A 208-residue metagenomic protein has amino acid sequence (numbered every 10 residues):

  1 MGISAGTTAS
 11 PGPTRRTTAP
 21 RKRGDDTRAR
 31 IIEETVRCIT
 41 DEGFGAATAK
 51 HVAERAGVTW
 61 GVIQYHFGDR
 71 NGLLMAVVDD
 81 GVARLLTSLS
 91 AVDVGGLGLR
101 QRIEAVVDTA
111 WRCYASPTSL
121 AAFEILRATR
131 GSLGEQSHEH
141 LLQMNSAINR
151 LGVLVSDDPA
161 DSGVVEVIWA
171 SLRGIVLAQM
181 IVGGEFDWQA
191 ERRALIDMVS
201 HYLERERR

Functional and structural regions predicted by a protein language model:
M1-E42, A49-R55, G72-M75: Basic, helix-initiating cap at the start of DNA-binding domains
M1-R15, T109-R112, N145-D158, V167 (+2 more regions): C-terminal peripheral helix-coil segments that are non-catalytic and often amphipathic
R30, Q101-A105, A121-E124, G163-S171 (+2 more regions): Amphipathic alpha-helical interaction segments
D41, V77-A105: Amphipathic alpha-helical linker/stalk segments
G43-F44, Q64: Short amphipathic helical patch at the helix-1/turn junction of helix-turn-helix
A56-F67: Short hydrophobic/aromatic patch on the recognition helix
L86-A91, A115-L120, S132-E166, R193-D197: Amphipathic alpha-helical packing segments from all-alpha helical-bundle domains
R100-E124, G131-Q136: Helical hydrophobic small-molecule/effector-binding pocket
